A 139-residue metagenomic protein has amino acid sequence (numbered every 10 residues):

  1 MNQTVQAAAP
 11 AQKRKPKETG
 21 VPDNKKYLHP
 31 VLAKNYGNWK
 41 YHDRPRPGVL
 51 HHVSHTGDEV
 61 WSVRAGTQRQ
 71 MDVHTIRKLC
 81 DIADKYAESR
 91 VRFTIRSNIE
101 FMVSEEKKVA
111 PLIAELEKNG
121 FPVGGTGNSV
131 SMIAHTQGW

Functional and structural regions predicted by a protein language model:
N2-Y36: N-terminal amphipathic/basic leader segments beginning at the initiator methionine
P10, P22, P30, P45-P47 (+2 more regions): Proline-rich intrinsically disordered, low-complexity coils
K25-P30, K34-M71, A134-W139: Short glycine-/aliphatic-rich beta-strand segments at the starts of folded cytosolic domains
W61-W139: Small-residue-enriched alpha-helical segments and adjacent helix-cap loops that form tight helix-helix packing
